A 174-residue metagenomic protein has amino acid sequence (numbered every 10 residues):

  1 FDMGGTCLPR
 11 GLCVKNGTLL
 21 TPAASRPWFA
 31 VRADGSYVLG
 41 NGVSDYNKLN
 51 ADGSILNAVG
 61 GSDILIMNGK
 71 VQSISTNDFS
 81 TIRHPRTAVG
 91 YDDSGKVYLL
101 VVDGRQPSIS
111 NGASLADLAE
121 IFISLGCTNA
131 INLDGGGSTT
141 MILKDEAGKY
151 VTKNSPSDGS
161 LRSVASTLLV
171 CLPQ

Functional and structural regions predicted by a protein language model:
F1-Q174: Gly/Ser/Thr/Pro-rich low-complexity, intrinsically disordered segments
